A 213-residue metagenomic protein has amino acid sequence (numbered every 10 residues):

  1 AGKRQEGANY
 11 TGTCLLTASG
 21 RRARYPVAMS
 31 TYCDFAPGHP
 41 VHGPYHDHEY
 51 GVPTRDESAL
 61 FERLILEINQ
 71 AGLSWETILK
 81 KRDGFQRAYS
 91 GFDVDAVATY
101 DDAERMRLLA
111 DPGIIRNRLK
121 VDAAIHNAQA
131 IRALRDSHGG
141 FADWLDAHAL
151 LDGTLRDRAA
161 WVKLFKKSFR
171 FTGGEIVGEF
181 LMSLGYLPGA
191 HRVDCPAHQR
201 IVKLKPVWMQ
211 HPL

Functional and structural regions predicted by a protein language model:
K3-N9, T17: Intrinsically disordered, low-complexity polyampholyte segments enriched for Lys and acidic residues
R4, R21-R24: Basic polycationic patches enriched in arginine
N9-Y10, Y25: Intrinsic-disorder-associated, low-complexity terminal segments enriched in Asp/Asn/His/Tyr and depleted of Lys/Arg
S19-G20, G185: Generic low-complexity, intrinsically disordered sequence content enriched in small uncharged/hydrophobic residues
Y25-L213: HhH-family (HhH-GPD) DNA N-glycosylase catalytic core used in base-excision repair
